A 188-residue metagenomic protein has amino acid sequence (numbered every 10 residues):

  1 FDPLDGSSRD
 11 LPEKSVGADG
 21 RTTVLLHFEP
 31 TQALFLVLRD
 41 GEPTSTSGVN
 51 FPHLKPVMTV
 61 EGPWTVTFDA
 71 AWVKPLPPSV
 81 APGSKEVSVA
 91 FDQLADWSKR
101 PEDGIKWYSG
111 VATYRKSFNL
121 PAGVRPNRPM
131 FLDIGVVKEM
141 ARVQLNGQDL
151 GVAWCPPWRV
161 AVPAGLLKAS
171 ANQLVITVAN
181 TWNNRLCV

Functional and structural regions predicted by a protein language model:
F1-T22, K138, Q144-V160: Solvent-exposed beta-strand/loop surfaces of large extracellular or lumenal domains
G20-T44: C-terminal beta-strand-rich structural cap/linker in extracellular carbohydrate-active enzymes
F28-E29, L166-A169: Surface-exposed, short loops/turns at beta-strand junctions within beta-sandwich domains
A33, N127, A169-A171: Extracellular Ig-like/FN3 beta-sandwich strand-entry sites
L34-G41, K116, Q173-N180: Short, hydrophobic/aromatic-enriched beta-strand segments in well-ordered soluble domains
T44-G110, K168-V188: An acidic-aromatic loop/edge-strand motif
W107, F118-L120, V124-N146, L174-V178: Aromatic-lined ligand-binding clefts that engage carbohydrates, nucleic acids, or primary amines
Y108-A122, W158-A161: Short beta-strands within extracellular/lumenal beta-sheet-rich domains
